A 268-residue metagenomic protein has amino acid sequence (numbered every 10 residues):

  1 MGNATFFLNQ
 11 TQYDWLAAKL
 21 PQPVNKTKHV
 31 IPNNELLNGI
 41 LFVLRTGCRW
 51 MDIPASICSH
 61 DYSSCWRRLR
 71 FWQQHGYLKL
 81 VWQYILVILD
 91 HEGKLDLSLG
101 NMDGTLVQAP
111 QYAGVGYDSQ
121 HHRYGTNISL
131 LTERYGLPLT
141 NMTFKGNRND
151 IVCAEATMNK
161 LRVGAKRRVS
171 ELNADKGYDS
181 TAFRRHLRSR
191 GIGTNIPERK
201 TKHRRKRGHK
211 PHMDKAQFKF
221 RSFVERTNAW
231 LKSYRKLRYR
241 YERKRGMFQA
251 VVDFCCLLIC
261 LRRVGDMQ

Functional and structural regions predicted by a protein language model:
M1-Q268: Short alpha-helical elements
